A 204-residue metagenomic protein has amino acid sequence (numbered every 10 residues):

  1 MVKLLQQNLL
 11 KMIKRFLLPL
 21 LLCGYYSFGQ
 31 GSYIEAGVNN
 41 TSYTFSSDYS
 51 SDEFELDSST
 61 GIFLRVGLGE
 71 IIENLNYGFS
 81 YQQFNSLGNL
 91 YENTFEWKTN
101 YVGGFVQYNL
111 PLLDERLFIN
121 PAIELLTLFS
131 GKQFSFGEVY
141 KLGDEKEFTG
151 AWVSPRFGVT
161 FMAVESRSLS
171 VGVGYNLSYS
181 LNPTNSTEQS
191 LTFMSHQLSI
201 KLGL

Functional and structural regions predicted by a protein language model:
V2-K3, Q7, K11-R15, Q30: Positively charged n-region of N-terminal signal peptides that target proteins for export
R15-G24: Sec-dependent N-terminal signal peptides
F28-S80, K201-G203: Short glycine/proline- and aromatic-enriched beta-strand/turn motifs that initiate or cap beta-hairpins
Y33, F63, N76, R116-F118 (+2 more regions): Membrane-spanning beta-strand positions in outer-membrane beta-barrel proteins
S42-S58, F79-V102, F129-T149, Y179-H196: Flexible, solvent-exposed loop segments that connect beta-strands
T60-V66, N100-G104, A151-F157, M194-I200: Hydrophobic, lipid-facing positions within transmembrane beta-strands of outer-membrane proteins
G67-V139, G150, A163-E165, L202-L204: Gram-negative (and chloroplast) outer-membrane scaffold detector with strong preference for beta-barrel transmembrane
V153-L204: Predominantly the C-terminal beta-signal and adjacent terminal strand-loop region of outer-membrane beta-barrel
